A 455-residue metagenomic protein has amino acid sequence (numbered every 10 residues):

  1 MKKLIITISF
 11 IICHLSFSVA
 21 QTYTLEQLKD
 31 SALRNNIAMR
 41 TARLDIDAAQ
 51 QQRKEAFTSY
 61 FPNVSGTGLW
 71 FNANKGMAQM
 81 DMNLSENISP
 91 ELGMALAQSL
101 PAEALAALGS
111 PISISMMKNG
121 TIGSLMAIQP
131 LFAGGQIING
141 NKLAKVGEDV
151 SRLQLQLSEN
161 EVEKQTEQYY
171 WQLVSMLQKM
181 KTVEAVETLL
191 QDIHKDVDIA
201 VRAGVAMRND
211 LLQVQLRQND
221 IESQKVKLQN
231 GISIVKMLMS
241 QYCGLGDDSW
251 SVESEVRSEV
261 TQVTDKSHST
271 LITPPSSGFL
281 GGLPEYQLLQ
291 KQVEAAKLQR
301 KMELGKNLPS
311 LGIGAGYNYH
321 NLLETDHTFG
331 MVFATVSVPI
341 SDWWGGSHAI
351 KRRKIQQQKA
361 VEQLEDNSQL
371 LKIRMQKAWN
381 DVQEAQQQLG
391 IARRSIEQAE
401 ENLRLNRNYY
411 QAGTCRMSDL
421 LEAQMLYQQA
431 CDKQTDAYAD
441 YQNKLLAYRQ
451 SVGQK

Functional and structural regions predicted by a protein language model:
M1-E26, L33: Bacterial Sec-dependent N-terminal signal peptides
A20-M77, V205, C243-K297, K301 (+2 more regions): Bacterial Sec-pathway N-terminal export signals of envelope proteins
Q27, Q51-R53, L155-G282, D381 (+1 more regions): Periplasmic alpha-helical coiled-coil/stalk elements that build and connect Gram-negative outer-membrane
D30-R40, D47-P62, S113-M117, L125-K142 (+7 more regions): A glycine-/polar-enriched beta->alpha junction
T41-A56, S158, V162-K181, D192 (+5 more regions): Amphipathic alpha-helical coiled-coil segments
S65, N72-I88, D247-D248, S267 (+1 more regions): Acidic, low-complexity, intrinsically disordered peripheral segments
T67-M126, E259-S267, G314-A349: Small/polar, glycine/serine/threonine/aspartate-rich low-complexity segments that form flexible
